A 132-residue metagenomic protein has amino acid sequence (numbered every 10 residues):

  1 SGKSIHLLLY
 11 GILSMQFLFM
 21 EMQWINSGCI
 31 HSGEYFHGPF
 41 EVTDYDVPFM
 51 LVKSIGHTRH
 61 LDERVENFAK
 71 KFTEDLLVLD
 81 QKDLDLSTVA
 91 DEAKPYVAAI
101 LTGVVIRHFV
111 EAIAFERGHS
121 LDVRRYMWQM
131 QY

Functional and structural regions predicted by a protein language model:
S1-Y132: A SIS-like phosphosugar-recognition module
